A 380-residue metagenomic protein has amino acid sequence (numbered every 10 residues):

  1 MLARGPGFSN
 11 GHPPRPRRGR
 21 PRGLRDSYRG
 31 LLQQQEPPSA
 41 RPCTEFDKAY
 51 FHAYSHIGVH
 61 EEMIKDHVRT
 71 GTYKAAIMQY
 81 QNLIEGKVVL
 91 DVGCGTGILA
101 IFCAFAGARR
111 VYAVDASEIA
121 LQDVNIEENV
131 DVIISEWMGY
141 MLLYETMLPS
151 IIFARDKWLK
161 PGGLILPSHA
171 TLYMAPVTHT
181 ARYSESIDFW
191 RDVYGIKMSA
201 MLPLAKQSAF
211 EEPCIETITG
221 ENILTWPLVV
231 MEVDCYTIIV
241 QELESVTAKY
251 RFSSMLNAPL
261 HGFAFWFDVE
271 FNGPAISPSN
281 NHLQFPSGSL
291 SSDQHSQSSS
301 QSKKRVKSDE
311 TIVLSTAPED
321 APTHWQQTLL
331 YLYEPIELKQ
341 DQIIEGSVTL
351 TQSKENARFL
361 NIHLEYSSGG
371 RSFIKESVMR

Functional and structural regions predicted by a protein language model:
L2-V92, T96-R380: Class I SAM-binding transferase module
